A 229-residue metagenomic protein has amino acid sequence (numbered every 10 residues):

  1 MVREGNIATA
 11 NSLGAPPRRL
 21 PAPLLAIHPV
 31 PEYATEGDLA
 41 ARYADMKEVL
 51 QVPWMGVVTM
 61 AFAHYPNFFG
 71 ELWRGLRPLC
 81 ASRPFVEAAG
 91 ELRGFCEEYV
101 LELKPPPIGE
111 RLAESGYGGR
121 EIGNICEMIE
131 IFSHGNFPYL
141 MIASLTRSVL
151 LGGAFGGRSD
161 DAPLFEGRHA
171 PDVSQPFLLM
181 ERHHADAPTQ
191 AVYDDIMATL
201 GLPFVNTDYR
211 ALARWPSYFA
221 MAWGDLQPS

Functional and structural regions predicted by a protein language model:
V2-S229: Hydrophobic alpha-helical segments
